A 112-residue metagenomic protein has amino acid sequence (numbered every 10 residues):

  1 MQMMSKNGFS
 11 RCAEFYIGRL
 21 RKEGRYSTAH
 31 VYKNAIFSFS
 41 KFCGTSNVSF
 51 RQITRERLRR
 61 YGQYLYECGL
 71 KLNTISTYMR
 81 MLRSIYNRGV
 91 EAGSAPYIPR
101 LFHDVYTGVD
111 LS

Functional and structural regions predicted by a protein language model:
M1-N7, R19-E23: N-terminal helical hairpins
F15-S27, I36-S112: N-terminal core-binding DNA-recognition domain of tyrosine recombinases/integrases
